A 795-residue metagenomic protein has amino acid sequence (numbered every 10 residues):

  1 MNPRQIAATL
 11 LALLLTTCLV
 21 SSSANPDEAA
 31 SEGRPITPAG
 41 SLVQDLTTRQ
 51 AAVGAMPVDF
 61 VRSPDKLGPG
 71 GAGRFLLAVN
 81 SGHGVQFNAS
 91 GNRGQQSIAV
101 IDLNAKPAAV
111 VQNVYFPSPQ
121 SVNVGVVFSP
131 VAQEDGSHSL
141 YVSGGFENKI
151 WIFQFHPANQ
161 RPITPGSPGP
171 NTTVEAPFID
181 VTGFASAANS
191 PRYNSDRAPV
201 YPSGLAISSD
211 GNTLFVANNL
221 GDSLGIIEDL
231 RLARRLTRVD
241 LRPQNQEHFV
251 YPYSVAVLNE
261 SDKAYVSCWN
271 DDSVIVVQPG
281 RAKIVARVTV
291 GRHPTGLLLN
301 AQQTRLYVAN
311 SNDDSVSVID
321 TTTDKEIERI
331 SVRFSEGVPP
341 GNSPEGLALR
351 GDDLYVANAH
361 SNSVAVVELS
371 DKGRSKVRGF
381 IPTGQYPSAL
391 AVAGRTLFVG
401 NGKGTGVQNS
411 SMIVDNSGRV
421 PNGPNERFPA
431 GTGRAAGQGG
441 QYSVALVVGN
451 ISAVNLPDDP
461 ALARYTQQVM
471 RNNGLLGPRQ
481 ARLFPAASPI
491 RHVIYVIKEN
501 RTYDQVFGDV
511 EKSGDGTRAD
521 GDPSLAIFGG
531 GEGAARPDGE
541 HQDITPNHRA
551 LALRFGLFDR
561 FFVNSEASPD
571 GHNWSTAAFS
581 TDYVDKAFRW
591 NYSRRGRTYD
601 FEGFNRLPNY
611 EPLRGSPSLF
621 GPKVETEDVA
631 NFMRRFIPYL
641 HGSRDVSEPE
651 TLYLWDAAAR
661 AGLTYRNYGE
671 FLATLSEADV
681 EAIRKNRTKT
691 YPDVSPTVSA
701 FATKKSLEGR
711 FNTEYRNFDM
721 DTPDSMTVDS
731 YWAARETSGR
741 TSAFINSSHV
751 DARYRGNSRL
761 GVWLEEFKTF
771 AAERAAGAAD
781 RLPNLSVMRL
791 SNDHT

Functional and structural regions predicted by a protein language model:
M1-L10: Bacterial N-terminal signal peptides that target proteins for export
N2, E228, Q278, D320 (+7 more regions): Alpha-helix initiation/capping motif
Q5-I6, L236, G351, N717: Positively charged, low-complexity intrinsically disordered regions
I6, A51, P64, W151 (+15 more regions): Small/flexible residues
T9, V43-T47, T173, A552 (+2 more regions): A short, polar/charged loop/turn motif at coil->beta-strand junctions and beta-hairpin connectors
L10-L11, S21, F507: A periodicity- and composition-biased signal for non-globular, repetitive helical segments
L14-A481, A486-A487: Predominantly soluble domains enriched in secretory-pathway, periplasmic, or organellar proteins
V447, L462-T795: N-terminal pro-sequences and low-complexity stem/linker regions of secreted or lumenal proteins
